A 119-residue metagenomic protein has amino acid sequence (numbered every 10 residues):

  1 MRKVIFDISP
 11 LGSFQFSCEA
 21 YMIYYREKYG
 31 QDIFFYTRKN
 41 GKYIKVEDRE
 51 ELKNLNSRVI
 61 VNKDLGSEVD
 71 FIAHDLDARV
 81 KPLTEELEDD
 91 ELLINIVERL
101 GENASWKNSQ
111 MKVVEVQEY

Functional and structural regions predicted by a protein language model:
M1-Y119: Catalytic phosphate/metal-binding cores of nucleic-acid and nucleotide-processing enzymes, i.e., regions that mediate
